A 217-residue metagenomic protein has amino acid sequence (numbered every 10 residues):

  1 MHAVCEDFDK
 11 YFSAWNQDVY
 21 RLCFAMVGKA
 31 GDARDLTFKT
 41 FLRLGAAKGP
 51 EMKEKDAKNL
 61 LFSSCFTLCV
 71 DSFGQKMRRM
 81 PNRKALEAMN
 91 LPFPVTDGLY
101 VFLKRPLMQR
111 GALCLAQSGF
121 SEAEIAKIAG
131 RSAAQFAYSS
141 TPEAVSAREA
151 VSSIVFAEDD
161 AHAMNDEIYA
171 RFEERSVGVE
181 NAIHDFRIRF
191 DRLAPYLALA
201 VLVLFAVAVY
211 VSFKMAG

Functional and structural regions predicted by a protein language model:
M1-R21, A25, G31-R34, G45: A short, charge-rich alpha-helical start-of-domain segment used by transcription regulators
N16, F24, R34, F38-P50 (+1 more regions): Σ70-family region 2.3-2.4 aromatic/basic alpha-helix that recognizes the −10 promoter and nucleates DNA melting
N16, V95-G98, R105-R110: Short, leucine-enriched amphipathic alpha-helices that occur as contiguous helical runs
T37, K48, C65, A116 (+3 more regions): DNA major-groove recognition helix of helix-turn-helix
D71, K76-V95, R175-V179: Internal acidic/polar
L103-A129: Short amphipathic alpha helix immediately N-terminal
A129-D159: DNA-recognition helix of helix-turn-helix
A163-G217: C-terminal single-pass membrane-anchor helix
